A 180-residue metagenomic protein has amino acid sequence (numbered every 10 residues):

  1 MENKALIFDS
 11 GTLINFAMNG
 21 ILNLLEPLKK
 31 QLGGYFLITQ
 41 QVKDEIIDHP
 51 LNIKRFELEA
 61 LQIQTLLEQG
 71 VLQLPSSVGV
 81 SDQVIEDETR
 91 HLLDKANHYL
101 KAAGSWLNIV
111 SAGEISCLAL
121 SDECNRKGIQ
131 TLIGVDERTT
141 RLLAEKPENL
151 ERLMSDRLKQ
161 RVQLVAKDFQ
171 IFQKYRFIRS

Functional and structural regions predicted by a protein language model:
E2-T131, R138-S180: Active-site-proximal, substrate-binding regions of enzyme catalytic domains and RNA-binding/basic surfaces
